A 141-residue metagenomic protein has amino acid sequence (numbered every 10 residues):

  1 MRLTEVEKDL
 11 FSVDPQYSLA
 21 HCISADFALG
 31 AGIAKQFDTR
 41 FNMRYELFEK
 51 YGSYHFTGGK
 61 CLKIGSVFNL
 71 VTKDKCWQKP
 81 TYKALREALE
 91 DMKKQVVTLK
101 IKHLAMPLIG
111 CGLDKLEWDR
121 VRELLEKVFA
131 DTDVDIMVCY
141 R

Functional and structural regions predicted by a protein language model:
M1-R141: Macrodomain-like recognition of ADP-ribose-binding/processing modules
